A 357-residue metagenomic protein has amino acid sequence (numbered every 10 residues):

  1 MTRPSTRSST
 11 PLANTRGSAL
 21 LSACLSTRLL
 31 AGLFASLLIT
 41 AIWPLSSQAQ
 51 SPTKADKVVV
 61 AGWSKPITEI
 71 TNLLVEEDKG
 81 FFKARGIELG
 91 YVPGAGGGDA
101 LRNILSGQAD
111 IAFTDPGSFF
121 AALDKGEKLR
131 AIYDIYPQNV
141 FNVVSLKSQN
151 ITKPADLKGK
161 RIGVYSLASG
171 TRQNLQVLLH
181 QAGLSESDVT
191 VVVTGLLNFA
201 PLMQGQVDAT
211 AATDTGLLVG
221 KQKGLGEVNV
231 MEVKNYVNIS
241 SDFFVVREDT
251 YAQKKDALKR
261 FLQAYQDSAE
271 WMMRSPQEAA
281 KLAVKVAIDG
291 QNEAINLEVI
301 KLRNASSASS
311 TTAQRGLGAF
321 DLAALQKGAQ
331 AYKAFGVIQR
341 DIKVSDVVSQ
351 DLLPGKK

Functional and structural regions predicted by a protein language model:
M1-S26: N-terminal secretory signal peptides that target proteins for export/translocation
S22-P44: Bacterial N-terminal signal peptides
Q50, A252, G355-K357: Short, solvent-exposed mixed-charge patches
Q50-Q204, D208-D214, V230-K234, N238: Short, glycine-/small- and polar/acidic-enriched structural segments that line small-molecule recognition paths
L74, F120, Q176, L218-K221 (+2 more regions): Predominant activation on well-ordered alpha-helical scaffold segments within soluble catalytic domains
G117, Q149, L197-Q291: Pocket-lining segment of extracytoplasmic ligand-binding domains
K254-V337: Secondary-structure end/capping motifs
L325-K357: Conserved C-terminal helix/tail region of periplasmic/extracytoplasmic solute-binding proteins
